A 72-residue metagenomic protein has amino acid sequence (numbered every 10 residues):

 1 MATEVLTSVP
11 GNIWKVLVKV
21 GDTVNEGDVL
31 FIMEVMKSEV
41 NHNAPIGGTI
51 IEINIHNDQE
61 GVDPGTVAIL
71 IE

Functional and structural regions predicted by a protein language model:
M1-N12, V29-P45: Short beta-strand-turn/beta-hairpin segments enriched in glycine/proline and small hydrophobics that form edge-strand
T3-E4, I69-E72: Short hydrophobic/aromatic patches at helix-to-coil boundaries
K15-K19, E52-Q59: Short histidine-centered loop motifs in beta-beta connectors
K19-L30, Q59-A68: Short, well-structured beta-strand-loop connectors
N41, G47-N54: Short, charge-rich amphipathic interface segments used for partner binding and complex assembly
